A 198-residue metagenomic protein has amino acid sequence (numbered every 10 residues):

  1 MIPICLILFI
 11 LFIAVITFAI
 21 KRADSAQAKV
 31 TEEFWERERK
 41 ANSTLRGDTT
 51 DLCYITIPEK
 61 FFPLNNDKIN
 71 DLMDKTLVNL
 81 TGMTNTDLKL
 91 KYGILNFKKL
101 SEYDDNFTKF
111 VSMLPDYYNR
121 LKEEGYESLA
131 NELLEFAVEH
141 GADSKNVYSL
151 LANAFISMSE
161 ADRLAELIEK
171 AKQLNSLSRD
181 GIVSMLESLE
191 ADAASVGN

Functional and structural regions predicted by a protein language model:
M1-R37: N-terminal signal-anchor transmembrane alpha helix of single-pass membrane proteins, serving as the membrane-anchoring
T76-D105, S128-L134: Repeat-mediated protein-protein interaction surfaces in helical alpha-solenoids
M113-L114, Y148: TPR repeat positional signature
D116-Y117, L151: Structural register within alpha-helical repeat arrays
R120-L121, F155: Residue at a conserved register position within TPR or TPR-like alpha-solenoid repeats
G141-A142, S176: Short coil turns that delineate tetratricopeptide repeat
N146-V147, G181-I182: TPR alpha-solenoid repeat register
A152-R179, E187: TPR/TPR-like (Sel1-like) alpha-helical repeat modules
